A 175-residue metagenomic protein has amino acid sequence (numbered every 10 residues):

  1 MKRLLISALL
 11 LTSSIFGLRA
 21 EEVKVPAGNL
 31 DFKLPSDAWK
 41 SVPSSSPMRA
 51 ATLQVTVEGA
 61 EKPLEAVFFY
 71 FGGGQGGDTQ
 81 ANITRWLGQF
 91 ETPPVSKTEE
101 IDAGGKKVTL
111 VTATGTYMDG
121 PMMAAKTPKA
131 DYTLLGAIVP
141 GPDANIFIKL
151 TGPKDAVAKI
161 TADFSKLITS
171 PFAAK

Functional and structural regions predicted by a protein language model:
L4-S13: Sec-dependent N-terminal signal peptides
F16-A20: Sec/Tat signal peptide C-region and signal peptidase I cleavage site
G28-T84, G88-F90: Secretory pathway targeting signatures of secreted, lumenal, and periplasmic proteins
L30-F32, S36-W39, P142-K175: Surface-exposed amphipathic alpha-helical segments
P43, V57, G72, L87-P94 (+3 more regions): Sec/Tat-exported extracytoplasmic proteins
S45-A50, I83-V139: Signature of long, low-cysteine stretches enriched in small and polar/charged residues
G73-G76, G115-D119, P153-V157: Solvent-exposed loop/turn segments at secondary-structure junctions within structured extracellular/periplasmic domains
